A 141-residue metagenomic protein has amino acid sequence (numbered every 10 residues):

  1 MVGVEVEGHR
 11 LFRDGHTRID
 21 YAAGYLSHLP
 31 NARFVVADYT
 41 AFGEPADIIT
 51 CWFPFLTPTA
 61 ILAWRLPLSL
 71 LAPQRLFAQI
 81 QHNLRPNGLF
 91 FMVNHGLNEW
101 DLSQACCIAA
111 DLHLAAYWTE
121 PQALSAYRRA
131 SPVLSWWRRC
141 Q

Functional and structural regions predicted by a protein language model:
M1-G8: Conserved SAM-binding motif I beta-strand of class I
V2, R33-A37, A115-Y117: General small-molecule cofactor/ligand-binding pocket signal
G8-H9, P54-T57, G96-N98: Short, solvent-exposed loop/turn segments at secondary-structure junctions
L11-E44: S-adenosyl-L-methionine
A46-L71: A short SAM/SAH-binding and catalytic strip from SAM-dependent methyltransferases
A63-L89: A short glycine-rich, Lys/Arg-flanked "PGG" loop and its adjoining helix->strand segment in the class I
M92-N94: Acidic carboxylate diad motif detector
N98-Q141: Class I S-adenosyl-L-methionine
